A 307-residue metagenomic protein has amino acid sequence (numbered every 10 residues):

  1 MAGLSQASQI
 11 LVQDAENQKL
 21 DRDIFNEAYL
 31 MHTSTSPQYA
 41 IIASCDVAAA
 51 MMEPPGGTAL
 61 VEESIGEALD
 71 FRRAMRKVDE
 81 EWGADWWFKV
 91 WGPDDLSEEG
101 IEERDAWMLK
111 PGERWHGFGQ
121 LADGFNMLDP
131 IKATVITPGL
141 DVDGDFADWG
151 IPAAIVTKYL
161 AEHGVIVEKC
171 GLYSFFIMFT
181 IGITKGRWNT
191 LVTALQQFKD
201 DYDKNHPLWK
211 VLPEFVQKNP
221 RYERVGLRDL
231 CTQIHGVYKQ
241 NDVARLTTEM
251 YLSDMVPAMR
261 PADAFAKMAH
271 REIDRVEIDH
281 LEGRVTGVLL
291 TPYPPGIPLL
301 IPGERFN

Functional and structural regions predicted by a protein language model:
M1-E27, T33-S44: Active-site PLP attachment segment
Q13, D46-P54: Short glycine/serine- and small hydrophobic-enriched flexible loop segments
I24, V47, P295-G296: A general alpha-helix detector
I41-S44, A48, E67, F71: Alpha-helical packing segments of well-folded alpha/beta enzyme cores
P55-N307: Non-catalytic terminal extensions of PLP-dependent enzymes
